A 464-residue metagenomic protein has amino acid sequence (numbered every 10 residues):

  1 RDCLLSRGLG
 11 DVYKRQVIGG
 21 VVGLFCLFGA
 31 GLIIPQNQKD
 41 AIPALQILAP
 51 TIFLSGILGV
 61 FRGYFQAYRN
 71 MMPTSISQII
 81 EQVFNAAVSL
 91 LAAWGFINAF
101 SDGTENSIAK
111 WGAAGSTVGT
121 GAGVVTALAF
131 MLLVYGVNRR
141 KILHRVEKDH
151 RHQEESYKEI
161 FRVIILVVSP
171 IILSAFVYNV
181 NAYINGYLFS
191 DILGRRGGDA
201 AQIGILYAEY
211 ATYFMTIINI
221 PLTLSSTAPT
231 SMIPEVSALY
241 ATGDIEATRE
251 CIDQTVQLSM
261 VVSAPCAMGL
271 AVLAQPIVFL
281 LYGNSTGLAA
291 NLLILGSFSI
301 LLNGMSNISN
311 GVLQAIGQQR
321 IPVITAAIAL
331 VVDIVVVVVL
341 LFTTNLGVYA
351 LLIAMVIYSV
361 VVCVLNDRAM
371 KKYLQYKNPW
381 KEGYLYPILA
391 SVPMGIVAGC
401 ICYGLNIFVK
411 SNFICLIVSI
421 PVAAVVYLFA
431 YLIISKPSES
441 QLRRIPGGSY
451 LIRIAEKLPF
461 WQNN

Functional and structural regions predicted by a protein language model:
R1, L222-D244, V256: Helix-loop junctions and terminal segments of transmembrane helices in multi-pass membrane transport/translocation
D2-Q16: Single conserved hydrophobic/aromatic residue that forms the stacking wall/gate of nucleotide- or nucleobase-binding
V22-V180: Hydrophobic transmembrane helix module of multi-pass membrane transport proteins
A30-L48, A271-L301: Interfacial segments at transmembrane-helix termini and the short loops linking adjacent helices
S55-Q78, F298-I328: Membrane-interface junctions at transmembrane-helix termini in multi-pass inner-membrane proteins
M72, V83-A129, L133-V134, R320 (+4 more regions): Membrane-interface helix-loop junctions in multi-pass transport and translocation proteins
T120-G123, A127, M131, Y135 (+2 more regions): Transmembrane helical elements of multi-pass membrane transporters/channels
C400-N464: Membrane-proximal transmembrane or re-entrant/amphipathic helices at the cytosolic face
